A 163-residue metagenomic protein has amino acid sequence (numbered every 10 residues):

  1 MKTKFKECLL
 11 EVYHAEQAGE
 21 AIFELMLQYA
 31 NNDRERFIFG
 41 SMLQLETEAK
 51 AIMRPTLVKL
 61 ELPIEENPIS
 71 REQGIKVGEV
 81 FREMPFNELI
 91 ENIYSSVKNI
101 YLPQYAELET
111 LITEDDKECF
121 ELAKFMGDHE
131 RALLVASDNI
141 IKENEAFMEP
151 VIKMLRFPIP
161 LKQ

Functional and structural regions predicted by a protein language model:
M1-Q163: Non-heme di-metal
